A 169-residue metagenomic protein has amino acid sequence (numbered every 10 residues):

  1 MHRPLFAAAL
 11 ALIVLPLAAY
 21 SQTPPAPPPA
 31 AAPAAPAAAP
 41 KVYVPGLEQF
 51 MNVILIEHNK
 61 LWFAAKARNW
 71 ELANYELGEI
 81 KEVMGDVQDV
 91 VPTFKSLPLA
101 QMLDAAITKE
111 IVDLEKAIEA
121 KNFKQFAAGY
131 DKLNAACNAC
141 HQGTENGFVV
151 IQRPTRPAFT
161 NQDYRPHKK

Functional and structural regions predicted by a protein language model:
M1-P4: Positively charged n-region of N-terminal signal peptides that target proteins for export
A7-L17: Bacterial N-terminal signal peptides
A19-S21: Boundary at the C-terminal end of the N-terminal hydrophobic targeting segment
P28, P33-K169: Sequence context surrounding c-type heme c attachment/ligation sites in exported
